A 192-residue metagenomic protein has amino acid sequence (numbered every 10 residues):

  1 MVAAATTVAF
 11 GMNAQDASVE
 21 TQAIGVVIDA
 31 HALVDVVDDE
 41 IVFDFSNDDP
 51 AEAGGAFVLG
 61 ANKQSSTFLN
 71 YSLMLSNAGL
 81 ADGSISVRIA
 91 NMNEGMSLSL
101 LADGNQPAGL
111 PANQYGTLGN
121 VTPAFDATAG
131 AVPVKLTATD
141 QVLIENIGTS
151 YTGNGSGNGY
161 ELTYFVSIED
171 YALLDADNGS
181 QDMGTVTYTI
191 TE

Functional and structural regions predicted by a protein language model:
M1-A3: Sec-dependent signal peptide recognition, specifically the positively charged N-region followed immediately by
T6: Localized chelating/binding microdomains that coordinate divalent metal ions or stabilize phosphate-bearing
A9-G11: N-terminal signal peptide c-region/cleavage motif recognized by signal peptidases
A14-P133, Q141-E192: N-terminal small/polar-rich segments of proteins
